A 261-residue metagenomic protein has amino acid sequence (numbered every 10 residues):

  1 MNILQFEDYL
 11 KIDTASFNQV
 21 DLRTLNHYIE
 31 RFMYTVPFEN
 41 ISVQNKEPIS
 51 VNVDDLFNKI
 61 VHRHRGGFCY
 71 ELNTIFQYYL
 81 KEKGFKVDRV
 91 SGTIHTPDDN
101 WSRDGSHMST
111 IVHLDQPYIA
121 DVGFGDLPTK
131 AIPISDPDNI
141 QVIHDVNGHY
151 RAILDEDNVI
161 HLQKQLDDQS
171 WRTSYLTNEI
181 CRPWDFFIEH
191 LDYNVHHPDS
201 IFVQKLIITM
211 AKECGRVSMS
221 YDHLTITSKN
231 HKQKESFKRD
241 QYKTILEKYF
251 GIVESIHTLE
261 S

Functional and structural regions predicted by a protein language model:
M1-H64: Secondary-structure boundary elements
N2, I75, Q241: Short Gly/charged-rich anion-binding patches and loops
N2-D8, I12, V36-P37, T93-D98 (+2 more regions): His-Asp-centered catalytic microenvironments across diverse enzyme cores, prominently the transglutaminase-like
Y9, E82, K248-Y249: Residues at alpha-helix termini
R65-S91, T110, I208: Cysteine-centered nucleophilic/redox motifs
S220-S261: Extended, charged low-complexity segments that frequently continue into or abut oligomerization scaffolds
